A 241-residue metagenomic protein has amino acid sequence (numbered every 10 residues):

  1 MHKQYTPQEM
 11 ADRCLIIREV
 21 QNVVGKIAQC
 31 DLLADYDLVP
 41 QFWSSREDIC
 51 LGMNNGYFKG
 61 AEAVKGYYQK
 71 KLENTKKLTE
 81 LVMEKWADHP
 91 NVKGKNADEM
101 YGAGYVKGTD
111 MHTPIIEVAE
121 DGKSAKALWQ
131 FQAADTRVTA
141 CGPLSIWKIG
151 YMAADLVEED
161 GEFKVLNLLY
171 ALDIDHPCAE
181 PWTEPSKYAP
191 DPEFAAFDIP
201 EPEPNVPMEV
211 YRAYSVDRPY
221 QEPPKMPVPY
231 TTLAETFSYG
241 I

Functional and structural regions predicted by a protein language model:
M1-S45: Short, low-complexity N-terminal intrinsically disordered segments enriched in polar/charged residues
M10, C14, F58, P143: Charge-dense, low-complexity intrinsically disordered segments
Y36-A133: A solvent-exposed, acidic/Ser-Thr-rich amphipathic alpha-helical stretch
N54, A140, P177-P181: Short, solvent-exposed loop/turn and secondary-structure capping segments
T109-M111, I146-M152: Short, surface-exposed coil-to-beta transition loops
S124-L128, I149-P185: Short beta-strand edge/turn micro-motifs at domain boundaries
A134-I146, I174-H176: Short, cysteine-centered beta-strand-loop-beta hairpins and adjacent loop/turn segments enriched in charged/polar
W182-I241: A hydrophobic membrane-anchoring alpha-helix module
